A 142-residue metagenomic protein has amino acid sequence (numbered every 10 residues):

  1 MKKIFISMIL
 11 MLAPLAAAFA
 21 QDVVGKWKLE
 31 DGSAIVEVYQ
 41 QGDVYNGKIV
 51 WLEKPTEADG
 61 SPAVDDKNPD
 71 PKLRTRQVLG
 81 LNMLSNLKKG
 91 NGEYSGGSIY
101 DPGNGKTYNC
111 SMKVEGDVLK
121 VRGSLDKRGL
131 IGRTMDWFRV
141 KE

Functional and structural regions predicted by a protein language model:
M1-I4: Positively charged n-region of N-terminal signal peptides that target proteins for export
I6-I9: Sec-dependent N-terminal signal peptides
L15-A20: Sec/Tat signal peptide C-region and signal peptidase I cleavage site
V24, E30-I35, Y39-Y100, G105-Y108: Central antiparallel beta-sheet cores of small beta-barrel/beta-sandwich binding domains
K28-L29, G129: Structural recognition of beta-strand segments within beta-rich domains
N109-V114: Portal/gating segments that form or line small-molecule/metal binding sites
V118, D126-E142: Edge beta-strand at a domain terminus
R122: Ligand-binding face of N-terminal immunoglobulin V-set domains in extracellular IgSF glycoproteins
